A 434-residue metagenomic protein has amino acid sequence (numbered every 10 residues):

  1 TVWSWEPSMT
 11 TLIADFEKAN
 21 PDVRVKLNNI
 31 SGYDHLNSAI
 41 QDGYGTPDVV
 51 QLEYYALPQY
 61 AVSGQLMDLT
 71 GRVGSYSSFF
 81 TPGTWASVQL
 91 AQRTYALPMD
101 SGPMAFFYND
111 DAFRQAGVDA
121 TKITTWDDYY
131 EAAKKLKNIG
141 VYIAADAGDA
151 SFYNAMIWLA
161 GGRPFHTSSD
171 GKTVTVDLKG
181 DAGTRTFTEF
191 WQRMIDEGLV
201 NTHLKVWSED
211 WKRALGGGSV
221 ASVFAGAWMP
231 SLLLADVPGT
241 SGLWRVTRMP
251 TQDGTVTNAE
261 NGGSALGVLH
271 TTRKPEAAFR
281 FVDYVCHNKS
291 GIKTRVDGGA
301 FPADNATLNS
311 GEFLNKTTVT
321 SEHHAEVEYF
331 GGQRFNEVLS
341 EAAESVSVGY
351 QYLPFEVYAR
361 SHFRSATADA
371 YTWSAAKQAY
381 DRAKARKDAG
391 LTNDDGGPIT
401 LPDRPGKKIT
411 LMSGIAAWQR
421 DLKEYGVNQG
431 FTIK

Functional and structural regions predicted by a protein language model:
T1-I13, G102, S151, P354-F355: Extracytoplasmic "Venus flytrap"
T1-P7, V23-N28, D48-V49, Y95 (+1 more regions): Short, well-ordered beta-strand elements
D15-F80, R114-G117, K212-A214, G218-S222: Extracytoplasmic "Venus flytrap"/periplasmic binding protein-like
A39-Q41, P47-D48, S77-A112, I143 (+2 more regions): A structural signal for short loop-to-beta-strand junctions that line the ligand-binding cleft of periplasmic/secreted
Y54-A105, Y130, M156, L243-R248: Hinge/lid segment of periplasmic solute-binding proteins
A133, K172-L204, M249: Glycine-centered hinge/linker elements that transmit conformational signals in sensory and ligand-binding systems
M229-T240, G254-E260, V268-A366, I433: C-terminal lobe and pocket-closing loops of periplasmic/extracytoplasmic Venus-flytrap solute-binding proteins
E337-K434: Conserved C-terminal helix/tail region of periplasmic/extracytoplasmic solute-binding proteins
